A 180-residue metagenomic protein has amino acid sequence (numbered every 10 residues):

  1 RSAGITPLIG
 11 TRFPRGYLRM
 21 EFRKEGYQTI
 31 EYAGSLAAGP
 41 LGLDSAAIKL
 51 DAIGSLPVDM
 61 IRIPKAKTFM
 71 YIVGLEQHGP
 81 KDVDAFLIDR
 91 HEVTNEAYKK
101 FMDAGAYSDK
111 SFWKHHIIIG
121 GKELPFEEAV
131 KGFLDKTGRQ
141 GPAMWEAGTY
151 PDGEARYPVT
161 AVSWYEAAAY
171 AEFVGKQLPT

Functional and structural regions predicted by a protein language model:
S2-G4: Short beta-strand segments within Ig-like beta-sandwich modules, predominantly Fibronectin type-III
P7-G10, P14-G26: A short, solvent-exposed beta-strand micro-motif common in secreted/extracellular proteins
L8-G10, Y32-L36, A85: Beta-strand-rich interaction surfaces with strong enrichment in secreted/lumenal proteins
G26-Q28, G74: Solvent-exposed strand-loop boundary residues in beta-sheet-rich modules
I30-V58: Extracellular beta-sheet/turn segments enriched in Thr/Pro/Gly and aliphatic residues
F69-E76, K100: Cytochrome P450 core scaffold surrounding the K-helix E-X-X-R motif and the conserved "meander" helix-loop region
D82-P179: Active-site microenvironments of metalloenzymes and redox enzymes
